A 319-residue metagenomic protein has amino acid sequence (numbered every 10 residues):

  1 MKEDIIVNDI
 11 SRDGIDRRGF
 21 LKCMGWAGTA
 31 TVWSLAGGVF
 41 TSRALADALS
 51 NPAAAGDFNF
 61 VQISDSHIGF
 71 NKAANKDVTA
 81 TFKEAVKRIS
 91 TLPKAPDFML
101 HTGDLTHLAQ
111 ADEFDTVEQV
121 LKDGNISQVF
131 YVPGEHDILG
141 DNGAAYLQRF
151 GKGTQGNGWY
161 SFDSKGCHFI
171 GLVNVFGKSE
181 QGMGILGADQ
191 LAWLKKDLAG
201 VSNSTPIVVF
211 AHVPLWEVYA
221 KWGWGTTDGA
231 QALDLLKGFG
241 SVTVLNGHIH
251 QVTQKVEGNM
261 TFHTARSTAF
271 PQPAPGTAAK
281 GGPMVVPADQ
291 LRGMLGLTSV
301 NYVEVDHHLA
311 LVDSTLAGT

Functional and structural regions predicted by a protein language model:
M1-G19, S42-R43: N-terminal secretory signal peptides
D9, C23, S42-T116: N-terminal active-site segment of His-dependent metallophosphoesterases
I15-T41: N-terminal export leaders
D47-P52, Q110-P206, D228-T243, K255-R266 (+2 more regions): Extended active-site neighborhood of metal-dependent phosphoesterases/phosphodiesterases
I63-S64, M99-G103, F130-E135, F210-A211 (+2 more regions): Active-site neighborhood of phospho(di)ester-bond hydrolases with catalytic His/Asp-centered motifs
F70-K72, L105-T106, V175-L186, W216-K221: Surface-exposed cleft-lining segments at the edges of enzyme active sites
S202-V218: Short acidic, glycine-rich surface-loop motifs adjacent to enzyme active sites
L311-T319: C-terminal/domain-terminus segments
